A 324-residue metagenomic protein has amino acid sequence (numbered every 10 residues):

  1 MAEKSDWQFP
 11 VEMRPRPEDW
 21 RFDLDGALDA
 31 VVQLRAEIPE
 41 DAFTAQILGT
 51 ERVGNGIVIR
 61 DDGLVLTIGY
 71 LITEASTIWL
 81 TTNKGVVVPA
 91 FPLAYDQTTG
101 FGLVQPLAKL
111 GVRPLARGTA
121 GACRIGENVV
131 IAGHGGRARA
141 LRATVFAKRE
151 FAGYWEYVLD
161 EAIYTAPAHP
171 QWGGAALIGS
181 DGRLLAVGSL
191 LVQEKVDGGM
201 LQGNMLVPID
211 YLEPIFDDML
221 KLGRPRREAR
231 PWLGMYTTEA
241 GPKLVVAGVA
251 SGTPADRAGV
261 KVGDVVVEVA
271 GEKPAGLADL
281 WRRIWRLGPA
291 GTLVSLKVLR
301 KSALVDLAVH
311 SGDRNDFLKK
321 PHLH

Functional and structural regions predicted by a protein language model:
M1-L24, V112, A138, L184-A240 (+3 more regions): C-terminal cap/linker of serine protease catalytic domains
Q8-E12, P39-D41, V53, R60-A140 (+7 more regions): Conserved active-site neighborhood of the chymotrypsin/trypsin-like protease fold
A30-R35, V65-G69, I125-G135, T165 (+1 more regions): Active-site-proximal beta-strands of protease catalytic cores
A42-G49, L93-G100, K148-I163, G223-R230 (+1 more regions): Gly/Ser-enriched beta-turn/beta-hairpin loop segments
G49, L71, R113-D160, Q193-M200 (+1 more regions): Flexible, gly/ser-rich surface segments that form the specificity/activation loops bordering the active-site cleft
D61-L66, D181-L185, A255-A278: Conserved PDZ fold ligand-binding element
T119-A122, A175-L177, D181, G248 (+2 more regions): A short glycine-leucine-enriched loop at secondary-structure breakpoints that most characteristically corresponds
D217-R224, A258-K261, V267-V269, D279-H324: PDZ-domain C-terminal substructure recognizer with occasional recognition of PDZ-binding tails
